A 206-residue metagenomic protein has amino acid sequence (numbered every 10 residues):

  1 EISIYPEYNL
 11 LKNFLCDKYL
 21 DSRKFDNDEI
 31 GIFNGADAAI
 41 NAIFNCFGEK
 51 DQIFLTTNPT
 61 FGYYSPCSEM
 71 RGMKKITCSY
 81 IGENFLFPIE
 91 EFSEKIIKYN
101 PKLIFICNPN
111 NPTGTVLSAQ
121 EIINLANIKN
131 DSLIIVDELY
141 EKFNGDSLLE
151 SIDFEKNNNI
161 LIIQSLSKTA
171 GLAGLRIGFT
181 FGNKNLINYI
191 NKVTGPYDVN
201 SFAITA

Functional and structural regions predicted by a protein language model:
E1-G35, A42: N-terminal small-domain helix-loop-helix segment of the aminotransferase-like
G31, G35-N41, V136-G145, L149-D153: Glycine/small-residue-rich loop that forms an oxyanion/phosphate-binding "nest" at active or ligand-binding sites
A36, F61, N108-P112, K168: Short glycine-rich anion-binding loops that position phosphate/pyrophosphate groups of nucleotides and phosphorylated
N45-I106: PLP-dependent aminotransferase-like
Q52, M73, K129-L133, D137 (+1 more regions): A short helix->loop->beta-strand "cap" motif at the edges of active sites that frequently abuts
E83-N144: Active-site phosphate-binding strand-loop segment of PLP-dependent enzymes
N159-A206: PLP-dependent aminotransferase class I/II
